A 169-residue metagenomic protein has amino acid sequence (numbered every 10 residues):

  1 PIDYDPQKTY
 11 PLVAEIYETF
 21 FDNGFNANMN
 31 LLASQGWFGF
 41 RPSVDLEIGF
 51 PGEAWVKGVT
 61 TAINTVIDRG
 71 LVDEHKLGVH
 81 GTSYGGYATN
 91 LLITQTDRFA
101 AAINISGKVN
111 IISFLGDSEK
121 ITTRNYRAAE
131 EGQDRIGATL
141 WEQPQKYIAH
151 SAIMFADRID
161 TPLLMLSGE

Functional and structural regions predicted by a protein language model:
P1-D3, A152-I153: Short beta-turn/strand-loop junction motif enriched in small, turn-promoting residues
I2-E18: Short beta-strand element of the alpha/beta-hydrolase
D22-E169: Active-site-proximal cap/loop segments of hydrolase catalytic domains
